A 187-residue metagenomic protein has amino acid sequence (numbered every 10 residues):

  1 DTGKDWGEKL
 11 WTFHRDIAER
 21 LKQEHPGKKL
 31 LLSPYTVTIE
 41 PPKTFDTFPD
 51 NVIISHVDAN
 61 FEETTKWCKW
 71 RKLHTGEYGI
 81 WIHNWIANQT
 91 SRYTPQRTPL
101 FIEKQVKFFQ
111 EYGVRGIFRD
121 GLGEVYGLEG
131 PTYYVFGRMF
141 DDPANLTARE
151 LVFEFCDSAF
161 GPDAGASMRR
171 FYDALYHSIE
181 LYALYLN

Functional and structural regions predicted by a protein language model:
T2-N187: Substrate-binding groove of N-acetylhexosamine-processing glycoside hydrolases
